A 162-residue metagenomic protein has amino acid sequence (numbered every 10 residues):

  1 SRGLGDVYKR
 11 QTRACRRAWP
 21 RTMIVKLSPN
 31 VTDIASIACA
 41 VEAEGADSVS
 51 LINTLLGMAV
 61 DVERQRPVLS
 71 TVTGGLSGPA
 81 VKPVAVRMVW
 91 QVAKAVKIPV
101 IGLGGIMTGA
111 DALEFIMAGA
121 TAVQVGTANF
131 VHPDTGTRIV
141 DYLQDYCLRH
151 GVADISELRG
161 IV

Functional and structural regions predicted by a protein language model:
S1-Y8: Short, small-residue-biased leader/transition segments that mark boundaries at the very start of proteins
K9-R13, A35-C39, V89, A112 (+1 more regions): Generic structural signal for well-ordered alpha-helices, preferentially at hydrophobic/aromatic core positions
R16, E42-A43, I116: Non-catalytic positions within long, well-ordered alpha-helices that form the structural scaffold/packing of enzyme
A18-P29, K94-L103: Short beta-strand/loop segments at the ligand-binding rim of alpha/beta enzyme cores
K26-T32, I52-L56, G105-M107, A128: Active-site beta-loop-alpha junctions enriched in small/polar residues
I37-I98: Glycine/Thr-rich beta-alpha phosphate-binding loop at enzyme active sites
L76-K97, I101, M107-V162: Alpha/beta catalytic cores of nucleotide-metabolism and tRNA/nucleoside-modifying enzymes
